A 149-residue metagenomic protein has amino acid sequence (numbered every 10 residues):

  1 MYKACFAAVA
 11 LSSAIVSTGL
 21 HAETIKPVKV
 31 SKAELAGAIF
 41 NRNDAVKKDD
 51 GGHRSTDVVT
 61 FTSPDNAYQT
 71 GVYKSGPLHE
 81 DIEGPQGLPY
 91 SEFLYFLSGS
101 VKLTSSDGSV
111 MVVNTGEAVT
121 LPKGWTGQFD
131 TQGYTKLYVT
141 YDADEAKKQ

Functional and structural regions predicted by a protein language model:
M1-A7: Bacterial N-terminal signal peptides that target proteins for export
A8-I15: Bacterial N-terminal signal peptides
G19-Q69: A short, N-terminal "cap"/entry segment at the start of jelly-roll beta-barrel domains of the cupin/DSBH fold
Q69-L88, P122-K123: Conserved short histidine dyad/triad with adjacent acidic residue
I82, L103, K136-V139: Short hydrophobic/aromatic-rich beta-strand segments that constitute the beta-sheet cores of beta-sandwich/beta-barrel
L88-L103: Short, conserved beta-strand element in jelly-roll/cupin
D107-K123: Short acidic-glycine-tyrosine-enriched beta hairpin
K123-A146: Ligand-binding loop in jelly-roll beta-barrel domains
